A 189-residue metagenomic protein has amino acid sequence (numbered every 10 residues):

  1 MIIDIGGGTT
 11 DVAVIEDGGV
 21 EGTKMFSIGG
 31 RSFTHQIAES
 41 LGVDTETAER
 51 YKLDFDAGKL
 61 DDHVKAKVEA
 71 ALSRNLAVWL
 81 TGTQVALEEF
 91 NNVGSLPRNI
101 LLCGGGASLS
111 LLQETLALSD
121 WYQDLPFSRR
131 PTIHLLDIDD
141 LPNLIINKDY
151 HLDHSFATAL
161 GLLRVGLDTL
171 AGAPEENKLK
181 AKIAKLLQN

Functional and structural regions predicted by a protein language model:
M1-G22, I37, L162: Gly/Thr-rich phosphate-binding beta-strand-loop-beta motif of the actin/hexokinase/Hsp70
G22-L41, T45-T47, K52-N189: Helical "lid/coupling" subdomains associated with nucleotide-phosphate turnover
